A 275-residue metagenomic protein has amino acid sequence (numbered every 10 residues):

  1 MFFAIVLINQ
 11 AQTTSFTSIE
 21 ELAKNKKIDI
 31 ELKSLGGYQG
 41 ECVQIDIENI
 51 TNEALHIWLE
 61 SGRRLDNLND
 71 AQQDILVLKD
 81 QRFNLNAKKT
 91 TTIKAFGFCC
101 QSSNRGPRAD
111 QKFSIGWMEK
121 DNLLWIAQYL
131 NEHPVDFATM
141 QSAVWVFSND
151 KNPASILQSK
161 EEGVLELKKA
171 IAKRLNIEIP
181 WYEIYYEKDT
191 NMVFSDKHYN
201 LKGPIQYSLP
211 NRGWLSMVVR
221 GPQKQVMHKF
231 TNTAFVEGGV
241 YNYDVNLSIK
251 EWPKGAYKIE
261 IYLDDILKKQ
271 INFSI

Functional and structural regions predicted by a protein language model:
M1-T14: Bacterial Sec-dependent N-terminal signal peptides
G40-C42, Y185-R212, N242-D244: Contiguous beta-strand segments within globular domains
E41-A54, L59: Asparagine-centered strand-capping/turn motif at beta-strand->loop junctions
E53-Q72, S216-Q223: Short acidic, flexible loop segments centered on an aromatic residue
D66-S114, Q225, T231-D244: Intrinsically disordered, low-complexity Pro/Gly/Ser/Thr-rich segments with frequent PxxP/GP/PP motifs and embedded
M217, P253-I266: Short, aromatic- and glycine-rich surface loops/edge beta-strands on solvent-exposed regions
V236-I259: Short, surface-exposed loop/turn motifs with a glycine/proline- and acidic-biased composition
L267-I275: Edge beta-strands of extracellular beta-sandwich domains
